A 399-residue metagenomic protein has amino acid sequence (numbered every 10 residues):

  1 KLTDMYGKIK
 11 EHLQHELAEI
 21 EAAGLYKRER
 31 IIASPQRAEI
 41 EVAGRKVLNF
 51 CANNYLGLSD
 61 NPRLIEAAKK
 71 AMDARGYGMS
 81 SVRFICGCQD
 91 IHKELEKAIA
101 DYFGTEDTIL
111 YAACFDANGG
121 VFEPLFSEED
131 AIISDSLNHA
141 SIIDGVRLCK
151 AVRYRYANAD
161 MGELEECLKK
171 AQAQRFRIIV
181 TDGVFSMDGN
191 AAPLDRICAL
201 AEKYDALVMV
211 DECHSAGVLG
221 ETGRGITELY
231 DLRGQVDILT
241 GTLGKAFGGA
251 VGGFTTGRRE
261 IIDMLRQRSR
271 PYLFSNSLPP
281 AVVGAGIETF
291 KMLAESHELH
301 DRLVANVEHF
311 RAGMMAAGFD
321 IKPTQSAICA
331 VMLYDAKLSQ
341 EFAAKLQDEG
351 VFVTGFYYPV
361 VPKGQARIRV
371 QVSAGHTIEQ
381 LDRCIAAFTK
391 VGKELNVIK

Functional and structural regions predicted by a protein language model:
L2, G7, P62, E66-K70 (+5 more regions): PLP-dependent enzyme catalytic core of the Aspartate aminotransferase-like
E11-H15, E19-Y77, A206: N-terminal "arm"/small-domain region of PLP-dependent enzymes with the aminotransferase-like
V82-C88, K97-G120: Short loop-beta-helix segment that forms the pyridoxal 5′-phosphate
V121-A140: Conserved PLP-anchoring active-site segment centered on the Schiff-base-forming lysine
Y154, N158-V210: Active-site phosphate-binding strand-loop segment of PLP-dependent enzymes
Y204-L207, H214, L219-Q325, L338: Active-site C-terminal subdomain of aminotransferase-like
D301-F310, M315-G350, V360, G364-Q365 (+1 more regions): Conserved PLP-binding catalytic core of the aspartate aminotransferase-like
